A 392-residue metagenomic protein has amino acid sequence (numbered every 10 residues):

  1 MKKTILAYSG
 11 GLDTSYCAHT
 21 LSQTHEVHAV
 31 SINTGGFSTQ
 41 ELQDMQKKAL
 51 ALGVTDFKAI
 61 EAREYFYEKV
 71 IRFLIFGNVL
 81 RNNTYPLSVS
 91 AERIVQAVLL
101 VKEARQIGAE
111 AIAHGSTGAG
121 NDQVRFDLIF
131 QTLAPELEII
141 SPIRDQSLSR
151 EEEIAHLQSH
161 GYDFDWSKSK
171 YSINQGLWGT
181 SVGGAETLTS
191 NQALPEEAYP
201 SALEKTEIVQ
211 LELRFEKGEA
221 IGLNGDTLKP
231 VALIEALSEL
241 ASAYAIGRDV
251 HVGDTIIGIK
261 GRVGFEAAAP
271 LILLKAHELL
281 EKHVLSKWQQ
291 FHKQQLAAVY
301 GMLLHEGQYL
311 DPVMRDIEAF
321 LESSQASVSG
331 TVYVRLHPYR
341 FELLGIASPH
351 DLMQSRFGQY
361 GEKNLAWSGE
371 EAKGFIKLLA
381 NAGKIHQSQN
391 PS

Functional and structural regions predicted by a protein language model:
M1-S392: Nucleotide-activated chemistry modules centered on ATP-dependent adenylation/adenylyltransferase
